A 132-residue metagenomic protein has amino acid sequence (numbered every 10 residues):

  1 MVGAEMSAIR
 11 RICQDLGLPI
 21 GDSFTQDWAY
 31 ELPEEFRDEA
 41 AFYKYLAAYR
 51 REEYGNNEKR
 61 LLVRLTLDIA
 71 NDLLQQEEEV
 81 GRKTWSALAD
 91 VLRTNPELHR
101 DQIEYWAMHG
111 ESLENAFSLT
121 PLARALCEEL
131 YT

Functional and structural regions predicted by a protein language model:
V2-A4, A8-T94, Q102-L113: Alpha-helical solenoid scaffolds in large eukaryotic transport, assembly, and signaling factors
H99-T132: Eukaryote-biased recognition of C-terminal alpha-helical segments
